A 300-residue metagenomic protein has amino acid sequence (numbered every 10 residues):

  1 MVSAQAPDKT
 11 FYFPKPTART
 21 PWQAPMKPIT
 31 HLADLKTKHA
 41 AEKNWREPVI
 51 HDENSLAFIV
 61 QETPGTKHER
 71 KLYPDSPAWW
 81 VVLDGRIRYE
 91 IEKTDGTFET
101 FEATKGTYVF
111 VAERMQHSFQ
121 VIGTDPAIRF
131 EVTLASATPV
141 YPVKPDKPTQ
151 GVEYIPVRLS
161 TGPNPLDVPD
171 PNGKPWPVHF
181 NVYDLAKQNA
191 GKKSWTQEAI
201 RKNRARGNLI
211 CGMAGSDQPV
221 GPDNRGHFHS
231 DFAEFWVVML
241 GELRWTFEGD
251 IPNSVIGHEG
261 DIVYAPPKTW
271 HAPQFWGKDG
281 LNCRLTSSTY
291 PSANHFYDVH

Functional and structural regions predicted by a protein language model:
V2-I59, K67-R70, Y141-P219, R225 (+1 more regions): A short, N-terminal "cap"/entry segment at the start of jelly-roll beta-barrel domains of the cupin/DSBH fold
Y12, T97, S118-P177, A272-H300: Double-stranded beta-helix
W22, W45, W80, Y89 (+7 more regions): Tyrosine-centered aromatic motifs in long, intrinsically disordered, low-complexity repeat arrays
A41, E69, D75-A78, D95 (+6 more regions): Polar/charged low-complexity regions in secreted precursors and cytosolic/nuclear IDRs
A57-Q61, W79, T100, Y108-F110 (+5 more regions): Conserved hydrophobic/aromatic beta-strand scaffold that supports enzyme active sites
E62-K67, K105-G106, A112-R114, A214-P222 (+2 more regions): Tight coil/turn sites that cap or link beta-strands
H68-R70, Y89-I91, E99-F101, V109-V111 (+8 more regions): Short beta-strand His + acidic residue motifs that chelate non-heme Fe in jelly-roll/DSBH and cupin folds
Y73-K105, M115, S230-E259, T269: A short beta-strand-loop-beta hairpin characteristic of the jelly-roll/cupin
